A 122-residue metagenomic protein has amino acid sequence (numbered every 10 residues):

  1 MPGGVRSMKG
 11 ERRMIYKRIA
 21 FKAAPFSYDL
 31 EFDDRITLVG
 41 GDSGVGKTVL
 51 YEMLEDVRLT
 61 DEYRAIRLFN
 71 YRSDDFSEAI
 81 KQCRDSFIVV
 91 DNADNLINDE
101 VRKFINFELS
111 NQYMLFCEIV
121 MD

Functional and structural regions predicted by a protein language model:
P2-Y28: N-terminal pre-Walker A segment at the start of P-loop NTPase domains
V39: Hydrophobic anchor at the beta1->P-loop junction of P-loop NTPases
D42-S43: The conserved Walker
K47: Conserved lysine of the Walker
L50-Y51: Post-Walker A alpha-helix
D56-I66: Post-Walker A helix-loop "phosphate-sensing" segment adjacent to the P-loop in P-loop NTPases
A79-V101: Conserved P-loop NTPase "ATPase switch" module shared by AAA+ and STAND
N106-D122: Sensor-1/coupling segment of RecA-like P-loop NTPase cores
